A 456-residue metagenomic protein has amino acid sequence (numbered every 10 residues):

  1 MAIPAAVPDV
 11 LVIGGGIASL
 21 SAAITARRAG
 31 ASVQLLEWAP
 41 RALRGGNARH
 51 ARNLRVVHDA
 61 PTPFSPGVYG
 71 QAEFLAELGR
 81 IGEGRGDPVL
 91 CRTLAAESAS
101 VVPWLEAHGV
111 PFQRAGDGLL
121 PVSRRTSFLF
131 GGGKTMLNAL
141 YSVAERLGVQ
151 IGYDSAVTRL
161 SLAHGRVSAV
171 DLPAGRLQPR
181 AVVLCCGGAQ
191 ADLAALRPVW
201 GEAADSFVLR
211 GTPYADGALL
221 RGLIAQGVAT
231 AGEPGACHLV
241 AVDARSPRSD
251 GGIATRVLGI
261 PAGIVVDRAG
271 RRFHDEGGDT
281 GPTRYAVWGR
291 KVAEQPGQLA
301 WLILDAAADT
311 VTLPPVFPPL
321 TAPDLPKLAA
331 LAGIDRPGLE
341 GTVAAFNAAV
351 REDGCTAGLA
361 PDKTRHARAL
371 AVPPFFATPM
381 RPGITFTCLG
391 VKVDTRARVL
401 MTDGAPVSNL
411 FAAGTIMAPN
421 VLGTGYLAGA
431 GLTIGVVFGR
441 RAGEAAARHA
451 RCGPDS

Functional and structural regions predicted by a protein language model:
V10-L35: N-terminal Rossmann-like FAD-binding beta1-loop-alpha1 element of flavoenzymes
W38-Q150, A156, G263-R272, G277-G278 (+1 more regions): Conserved N-terminal/central alpha/beta ligand/cofactor-binding core
R44, L94-R176, R180-A181, C185-L196 (+2 more regions): Conserved redox-cofactor binding core of oxidoreductases
L177-V242, R441: Glycine-rich loop(s) and the adjacent beta-strand/alpha-helix scaffold that form part
A203-L220, P419-A450: A conserved FAD-binding loop/helix module that cradles the flavin
L220-G338: An anion/pyrophosphate-binding glycine-rich loop and adjacent beta-alpha core in soluble alpha-beta enzymes
K291-F375, A442-A445, H449-S456: Helix-rich C-terminal "cap"/substrate-channel and partner-interaction subdomain that packs against the flavin-binding
G338-N420, T424: A glycine-rich dinucleotide-binding beta-alpha-beta segment and adjacent secondary-structure elements that constitute
